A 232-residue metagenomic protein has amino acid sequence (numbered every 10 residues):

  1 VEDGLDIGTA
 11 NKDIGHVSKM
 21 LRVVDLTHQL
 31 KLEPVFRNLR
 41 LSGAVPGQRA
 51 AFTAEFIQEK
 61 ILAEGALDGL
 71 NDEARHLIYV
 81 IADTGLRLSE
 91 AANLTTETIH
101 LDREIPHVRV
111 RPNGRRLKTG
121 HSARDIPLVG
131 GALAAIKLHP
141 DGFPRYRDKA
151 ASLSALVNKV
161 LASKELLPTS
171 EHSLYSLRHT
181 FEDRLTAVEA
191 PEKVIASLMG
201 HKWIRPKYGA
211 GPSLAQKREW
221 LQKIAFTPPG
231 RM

Functional and structural regions predicted by a protein language model:
V1-R22, D68-D72, D148-A151, S170-S173: N-terminal core-binding DNA-recognition domain of tyrosine site-specific recombinases/integrases
G4, A74, E104, S122 (+2 more regions): Exposed loop/turn and edge beta-strand positions of beta-sandwich/beta-sheet ligand-binding modules
I7-H16, L26, L30-L88, A92 (+1 more regions): Basic, Lys/Arg- and aromatic-enriched nucleic-acid-binding interface segment
G8, Y79, D83, S176-K202 (+2 more regions): C-terminal catalytic core of tyrosine-transesterase DNA break-rejoin enzymes
V17-D25, I136-H139, L185: Hydrophobic recognition helices of helix-based DNA-binding modules
A51, M199-G230: Catalytic-site neighborhood detector that most strongly recognizes the C-terminal catalytic loop/helix of tyrosine
N93-A135: Conserved tyrosine-mediated DNA breakage-rejoining catalytic core shared by Y-recombinases
P127-S170, Y175-S176, T180-R184: Active-site/catalytic core of tyrosine-dependent DNA strand-transfer enzymes
